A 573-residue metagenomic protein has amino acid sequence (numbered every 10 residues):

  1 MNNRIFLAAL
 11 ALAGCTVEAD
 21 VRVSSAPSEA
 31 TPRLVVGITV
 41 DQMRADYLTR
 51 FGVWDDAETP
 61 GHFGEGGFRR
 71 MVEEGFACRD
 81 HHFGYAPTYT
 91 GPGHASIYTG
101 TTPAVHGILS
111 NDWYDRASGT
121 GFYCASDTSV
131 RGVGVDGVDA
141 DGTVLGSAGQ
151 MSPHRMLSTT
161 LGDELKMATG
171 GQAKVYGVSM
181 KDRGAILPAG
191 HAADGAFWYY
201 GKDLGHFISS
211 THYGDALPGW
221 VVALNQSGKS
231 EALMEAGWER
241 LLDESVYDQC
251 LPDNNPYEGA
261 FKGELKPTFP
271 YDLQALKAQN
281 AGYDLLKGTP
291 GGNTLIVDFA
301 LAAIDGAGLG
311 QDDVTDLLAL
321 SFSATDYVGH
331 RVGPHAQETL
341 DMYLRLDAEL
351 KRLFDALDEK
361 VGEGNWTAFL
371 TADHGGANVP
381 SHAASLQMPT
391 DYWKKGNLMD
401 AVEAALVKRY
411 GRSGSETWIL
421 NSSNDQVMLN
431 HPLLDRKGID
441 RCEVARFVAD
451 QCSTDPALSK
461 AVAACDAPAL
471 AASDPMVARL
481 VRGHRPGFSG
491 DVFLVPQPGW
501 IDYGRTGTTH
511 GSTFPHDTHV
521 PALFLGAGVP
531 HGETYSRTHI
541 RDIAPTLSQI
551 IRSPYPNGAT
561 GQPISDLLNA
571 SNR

Functional and structural regions predicted by a protein language model:
T16-E18: Bacterial signal peptide processing site
V40, F63-E65, D80, P87-Y89 (+11 more regions): Secreted, luminal/periplasmic, and some membrane-associated catalytic domains that remodel anionic oxygen-ester
A45, R69, S158-M167, N424-V462 (+3 more regions): Non-catalytic, well-ordered alpha-helical segments in soluble enzyme domains
L48-V105, K174-V178: Short, structured active-site-proximal loop/turn typified by the sulfatase FGly-forming signature C/S-X-P-X-R
D136-V138, V144-G146, K229-D305, L309-G310: Long, low-complexity, polar/charged, intrinsically disordered or flexibly structured peripheral segments
I186-G195, Y271-G288, Q311-L346, H382-A384: Active-site His/acidic residue clusters
L286-D312, T325-W366, R446-F447, Q451 (+1 more regions): A long, amphipathic alpha-helix that forms part of the scaffold/cap immediately adjacent to metal-dependent active
S385, W393-I439, T509-I551, S565-N572: Substrate-binding rim/cap in mid-to-C-terminal beta-strand-loop elements of soluble/periplasmic
